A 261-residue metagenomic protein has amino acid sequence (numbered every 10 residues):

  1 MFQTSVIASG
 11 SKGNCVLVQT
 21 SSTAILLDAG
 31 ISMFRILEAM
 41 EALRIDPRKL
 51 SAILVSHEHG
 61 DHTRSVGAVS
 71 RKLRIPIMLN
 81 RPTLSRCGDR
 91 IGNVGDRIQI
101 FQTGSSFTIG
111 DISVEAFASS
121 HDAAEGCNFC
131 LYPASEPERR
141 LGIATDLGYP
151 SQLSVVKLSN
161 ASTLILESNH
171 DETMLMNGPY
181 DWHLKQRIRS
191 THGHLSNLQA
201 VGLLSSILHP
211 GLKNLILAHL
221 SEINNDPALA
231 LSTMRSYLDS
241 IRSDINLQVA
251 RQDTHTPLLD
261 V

Functional and structural regions predicted by a protein language model:
M1-L43, C127-D146, T163: Conserved beta-strand hairpin/beta-sheet module of binuclear metal-dependent hydrolase folds, prominently
S5-C15, E58-G67, G88, F101-G104 (+1 more regions): Structured catalytic core of nucleotide-sugar glycosyltransferases
L27-G30, L50-E58, M78-R81, G142-D146 (+3 more regions): Active-site neighborhood of phospho(di)ester-bond hydrolases with catalytic His/Asp-centered motifs
M33-L79: Active-site metal-binding motif and surrounding structural segment of the metallo-beta-lactamase
G60-T63, L84-R86, A123-A124, P150-Q152 (+2 more regions): Active-site environment of divalent metal-dependent phosphoester hydrolases
R64-L73, G88-R90, N225-S232: Metal-dependent catalytic neighborhoods of phosphoester/phosphodiester hydrolases
R81-E138: Metallo-beta-lactamase
Q152-R251: Cap/insert and terminal regions of metallo-dependent hydrolase folds
